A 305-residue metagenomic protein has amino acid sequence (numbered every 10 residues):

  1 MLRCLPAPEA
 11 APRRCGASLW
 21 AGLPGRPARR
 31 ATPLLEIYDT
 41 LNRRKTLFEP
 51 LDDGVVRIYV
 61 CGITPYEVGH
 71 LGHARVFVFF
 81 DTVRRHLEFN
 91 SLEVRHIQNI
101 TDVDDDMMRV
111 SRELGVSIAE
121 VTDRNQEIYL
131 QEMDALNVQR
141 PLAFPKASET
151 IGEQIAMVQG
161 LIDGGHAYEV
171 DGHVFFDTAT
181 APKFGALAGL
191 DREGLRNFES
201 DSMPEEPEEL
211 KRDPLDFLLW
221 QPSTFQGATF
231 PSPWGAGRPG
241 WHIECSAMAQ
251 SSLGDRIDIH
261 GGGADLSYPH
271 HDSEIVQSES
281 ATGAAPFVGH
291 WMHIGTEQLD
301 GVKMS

Functional and structural regions predicted by a protein language model:
L19-G22, N42-K45, L51-Q139: N-terminal, positively charged nucleic-acid-binding surface of large information/translation enzymes
W20-Y66, D81, L130-Q131, G152-S305: Alpha-helical recognition segments enriched in aromatics with Gly/Pro capping that present substrate-recognition
H96-D104, K146-S148, D265, H293: Short, solvent-exposed turn/loop segments enriched in Gly/Ser/Thr/Pro and often Arg
S111-I118, A143-S148, G263: The substrate-binding groove and active-site-proximal loops of carbohydrate-active enzymes, especially glycoside
Q139-P145, R256, V288: A conserved helix-loop-beta module that forms one wall/lid of the active-site cleft in ATP-utilizing catalytic domains
